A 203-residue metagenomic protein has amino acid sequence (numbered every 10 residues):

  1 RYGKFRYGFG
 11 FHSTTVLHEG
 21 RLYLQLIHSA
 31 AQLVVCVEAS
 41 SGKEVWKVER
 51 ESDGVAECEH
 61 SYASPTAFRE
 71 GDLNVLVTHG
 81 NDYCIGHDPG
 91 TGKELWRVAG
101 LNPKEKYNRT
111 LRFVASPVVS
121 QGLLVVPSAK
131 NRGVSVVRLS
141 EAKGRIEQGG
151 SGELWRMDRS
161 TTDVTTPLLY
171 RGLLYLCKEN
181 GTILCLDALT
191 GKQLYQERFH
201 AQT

Functional and structural regions predicted by a protein language model:
R1-T203: Noncatalytic, solvent-exposed loop/strand surfaces of beta-propeller-type extracellular/periplasmic domains
